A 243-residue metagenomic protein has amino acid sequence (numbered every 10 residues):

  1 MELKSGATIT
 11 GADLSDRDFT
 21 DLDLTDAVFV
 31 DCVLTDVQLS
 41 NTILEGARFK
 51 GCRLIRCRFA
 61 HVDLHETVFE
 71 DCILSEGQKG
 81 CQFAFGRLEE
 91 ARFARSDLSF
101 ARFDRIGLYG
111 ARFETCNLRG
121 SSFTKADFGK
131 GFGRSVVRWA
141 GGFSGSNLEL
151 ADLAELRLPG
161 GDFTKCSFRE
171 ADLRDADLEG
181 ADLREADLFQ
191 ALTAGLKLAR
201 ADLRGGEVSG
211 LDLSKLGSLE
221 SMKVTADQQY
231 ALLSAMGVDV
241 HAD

Functional and structural regions predicted by a protein language model:
M1-D243: Tandem repeat scaffolds
